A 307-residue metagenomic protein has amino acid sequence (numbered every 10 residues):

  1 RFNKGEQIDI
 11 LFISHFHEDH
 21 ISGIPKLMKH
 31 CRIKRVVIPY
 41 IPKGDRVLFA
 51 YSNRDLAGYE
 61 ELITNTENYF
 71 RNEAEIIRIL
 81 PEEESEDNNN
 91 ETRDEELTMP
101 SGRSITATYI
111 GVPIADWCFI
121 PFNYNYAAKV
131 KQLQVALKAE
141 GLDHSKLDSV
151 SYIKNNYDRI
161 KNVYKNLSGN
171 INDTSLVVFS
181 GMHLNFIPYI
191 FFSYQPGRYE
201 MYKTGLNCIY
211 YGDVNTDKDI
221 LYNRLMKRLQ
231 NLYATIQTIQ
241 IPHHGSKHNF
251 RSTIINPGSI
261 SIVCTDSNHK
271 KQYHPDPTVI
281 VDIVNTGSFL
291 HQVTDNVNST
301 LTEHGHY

Functional and structural regions predicted by a protein language model:
R1-Q7, R71-T238, S246, H306-Y307: Core dinuclear metal-dependent hydrolase active-site scaffold
F2-I38, Q230-S246, S259: Active-site metal-binding motif and surrounding structural segment of the metallo-beta-lactamase
F16-I21, P42-D45, N215-D219, I241-F250 (+2 more regions): Active-site environment of divalent metal-dependent phosphoester hydrolases
M28, Y202, R251-P257: Alpha-helix C-terminal capping segments
R35, K43-P113, Y222-M226, T253-Y307: Binuclear metal-ion centers of metallo-dependent hydrolases, dominated by the metallo-beta-lactamase
P39, Y211-G212, P242, C264: A cross-family glycoside hydrolase active-site/sugar-binding cleft signature
